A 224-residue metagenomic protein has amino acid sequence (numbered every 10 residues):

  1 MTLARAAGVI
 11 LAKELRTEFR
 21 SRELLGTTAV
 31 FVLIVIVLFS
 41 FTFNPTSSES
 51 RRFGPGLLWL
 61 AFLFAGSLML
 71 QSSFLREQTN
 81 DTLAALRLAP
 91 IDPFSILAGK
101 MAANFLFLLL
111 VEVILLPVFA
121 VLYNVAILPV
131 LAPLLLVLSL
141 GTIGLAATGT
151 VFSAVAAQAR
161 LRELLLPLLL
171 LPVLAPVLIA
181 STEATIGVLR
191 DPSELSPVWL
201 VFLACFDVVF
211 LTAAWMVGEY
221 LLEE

Functional and structural regions predicted by a protein language model:
M1-T28: Aromatic- and glycine-rich beta-strand/loop motifs that create alpha-glucan
E18, S50, S67-A89, M101: Transmembrane helix boundary and interhelical loop/hinge segments in multi-pass membrane proteins
F41, F152-V198, F202, F206-V208 (+1 more regions): Transmembrane helix segments
T42-F53, P117-S139, T185-L200, L221: Membrane-interfacial helix-loop-helix connectors in multipass membrane proteins
G56-L70: Long, hydrophobic alpha-helical segments
I91-A120: Selective transmembrane-helix segments that form parts of the transport pathway or gating/packing helices in multipass
A126-I127, L136-L171, Y220-E224: A structural motif at transmembrane helix-loop-helix junctions in multipass membrane proteins
D207-E224: Junction motif at the cytosolic side of a transmembrane helix
